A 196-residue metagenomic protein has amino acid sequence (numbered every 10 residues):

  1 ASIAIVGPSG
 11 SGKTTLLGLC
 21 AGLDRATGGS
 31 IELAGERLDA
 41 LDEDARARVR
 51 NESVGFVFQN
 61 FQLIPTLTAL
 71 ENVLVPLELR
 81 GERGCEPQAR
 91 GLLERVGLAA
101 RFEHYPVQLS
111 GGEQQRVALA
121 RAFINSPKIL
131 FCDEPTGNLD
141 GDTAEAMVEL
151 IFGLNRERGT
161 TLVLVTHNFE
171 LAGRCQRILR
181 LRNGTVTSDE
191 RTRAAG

Functional and structural regions predicted by a protein language model:
A1-R174, I178-L181: ABC family nucleotide-binding domain
I178-E190: H-loop (His-switch) and adjacent beta-strand-loop-beta switch element of ABC-type ATPase nucleotide-binding domains
R191-G196: ABC ATPase nucleotide-binding domains
